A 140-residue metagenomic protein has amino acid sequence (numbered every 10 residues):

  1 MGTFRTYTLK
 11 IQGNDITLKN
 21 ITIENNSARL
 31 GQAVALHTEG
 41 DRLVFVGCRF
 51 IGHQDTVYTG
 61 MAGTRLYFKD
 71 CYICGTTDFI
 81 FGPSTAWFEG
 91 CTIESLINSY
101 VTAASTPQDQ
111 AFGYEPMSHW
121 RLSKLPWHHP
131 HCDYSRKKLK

Functional and structural regions predicted by a protein language model:
M1-K140: Sequence-level preference for short, compositionally simple segments enriched in small aliphatic or small polar residues
